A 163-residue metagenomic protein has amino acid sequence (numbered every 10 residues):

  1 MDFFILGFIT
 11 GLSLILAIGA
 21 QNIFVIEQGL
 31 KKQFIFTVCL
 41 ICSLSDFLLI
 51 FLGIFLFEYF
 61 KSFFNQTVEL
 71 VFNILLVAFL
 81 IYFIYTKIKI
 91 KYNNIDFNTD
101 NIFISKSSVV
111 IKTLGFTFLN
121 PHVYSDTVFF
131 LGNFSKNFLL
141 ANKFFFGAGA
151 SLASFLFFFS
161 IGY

Functional and structural regions predicted by a protein language model:
M1, K106-F129: Selected transmembrane alpha-helices and immediately adjacent juxtamembrane segments of polytopic inner-membrane
M1-L70, V128-F145: Juxtamembrane transmembrane-helix termini in multi-pass membrane transport proteins
F3, F64-I95, S151-I161: Selective transmembrane alpha-helices of multi-pass membrane proteins
S13, A17, L48, L119-H122 (+1 more regions): Residue-level hotspots within pore-lining transmembrane alpha-helices of multi-pass secondary transporters
S45-F57, F83, Y124, F157-G162: Alpha-helical transmembrane segments and their lipid-water interface positions in multi-pass membrane proteins
Y92-S108: Flexible interhelical linker loops that connect adjacent transmembrane helices in multi-pass membrane transporters
L139-F157: Short alpha-helical packing/oligomerization segments
